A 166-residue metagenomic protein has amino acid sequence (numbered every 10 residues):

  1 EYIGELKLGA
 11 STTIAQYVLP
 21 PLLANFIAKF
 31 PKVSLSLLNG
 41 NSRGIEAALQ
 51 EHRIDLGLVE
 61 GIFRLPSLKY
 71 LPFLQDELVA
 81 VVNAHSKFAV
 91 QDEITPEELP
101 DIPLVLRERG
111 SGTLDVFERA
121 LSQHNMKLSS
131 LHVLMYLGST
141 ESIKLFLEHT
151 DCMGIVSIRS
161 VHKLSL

Functional and structural regions predicted by a protein language model:
E1-L6, E97-D101: Immediate post-signal peptide segment of exported/extracytoplasmic ligand-binding proteins
I3-P66: Central regulatory/effector-binding core of bacterial HTH transcription factors
E5-G9, G57, V81, V105 (+1 more regions): Short, well-ordered beta-strand segments
L8, A48-Q50, L99, K144-D151: Hydrophobic residues within well-ordered alpha-helices
S34-G40, L128-S139: Short beta-strand-to-loop elements that line the ligand-binding cleft of bilobed periplasmic-binding protein-like
R43, G61-S67, D115, R119 (+1 more regions): A ligand-binding cleft/hinge motif common to bilobed small-molecule-binding domains
L65-V105, R109: Flexible hinge/capping segments at coil-to-helix
P103-N125, I158: Secondary-structure junction motif
